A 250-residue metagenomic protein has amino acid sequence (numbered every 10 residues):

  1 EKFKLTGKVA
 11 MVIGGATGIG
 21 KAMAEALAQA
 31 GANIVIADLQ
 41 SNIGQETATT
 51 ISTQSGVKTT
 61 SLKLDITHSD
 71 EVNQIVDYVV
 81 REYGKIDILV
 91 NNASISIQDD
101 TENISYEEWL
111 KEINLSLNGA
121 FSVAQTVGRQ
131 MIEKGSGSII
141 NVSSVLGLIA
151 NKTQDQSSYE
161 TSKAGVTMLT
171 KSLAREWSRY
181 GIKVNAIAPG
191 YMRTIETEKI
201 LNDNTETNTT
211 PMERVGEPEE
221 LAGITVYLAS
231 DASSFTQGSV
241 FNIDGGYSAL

Functional and structural regions predicted by a protein language model:
E1-K4, I149, V226, Q237-L250: Short C-terminal tail/terminal secondary-structure segment of NAD(P)H-dependent dehydrogenase/reductase domains
D100-T101, S105-I113, E206: Substrate-binding pocket helix/loop in short-chain dehydrogenase/reductase
A124, S162, T170: Active-site helix of classical SDR
R129, K171, R175-E176, S234: Alpha-helical segment proximal to the catalytic Tyr-Lys
S144: Residue(s) in the substrate-gating loop at a strand-loop-helix junction that position the organic substrate next
S178, K183, T236-G238: Short, small/polar-rich loop/turn modules that mediate ligand/substrate recognition or access, typified
T210-L221, A232: A conserved structural motif in NAD(P)-dependent oxidoreductases
